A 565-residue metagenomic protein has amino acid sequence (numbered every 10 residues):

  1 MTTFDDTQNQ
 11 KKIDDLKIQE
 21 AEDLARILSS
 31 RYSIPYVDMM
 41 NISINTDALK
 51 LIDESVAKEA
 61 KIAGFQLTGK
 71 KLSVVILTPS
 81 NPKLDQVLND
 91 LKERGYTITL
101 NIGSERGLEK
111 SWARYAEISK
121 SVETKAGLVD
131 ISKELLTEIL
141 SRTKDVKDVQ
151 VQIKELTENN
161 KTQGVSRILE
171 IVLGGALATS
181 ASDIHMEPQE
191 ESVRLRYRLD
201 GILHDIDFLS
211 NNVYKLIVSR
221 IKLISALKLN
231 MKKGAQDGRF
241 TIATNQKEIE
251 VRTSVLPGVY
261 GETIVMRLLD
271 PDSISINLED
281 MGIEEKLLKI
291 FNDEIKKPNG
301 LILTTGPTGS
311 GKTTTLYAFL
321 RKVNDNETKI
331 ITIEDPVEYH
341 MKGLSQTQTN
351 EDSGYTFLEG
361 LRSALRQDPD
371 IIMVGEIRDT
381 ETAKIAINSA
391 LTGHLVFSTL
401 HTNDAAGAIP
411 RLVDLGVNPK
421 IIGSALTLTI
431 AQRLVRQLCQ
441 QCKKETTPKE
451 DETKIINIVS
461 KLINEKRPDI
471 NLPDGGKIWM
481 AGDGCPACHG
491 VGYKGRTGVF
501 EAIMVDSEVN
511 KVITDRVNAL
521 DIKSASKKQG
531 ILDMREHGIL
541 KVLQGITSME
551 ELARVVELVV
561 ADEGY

Functional and structural regions predicted by a protein language model:
M1-V259, L269-D272, E279, V542-Y565: N-terminal, intrinsically disordered, highly charged
K154-Y565: Short, flexible helix-loop junctions that flank or precede catalytic/ligand sites
